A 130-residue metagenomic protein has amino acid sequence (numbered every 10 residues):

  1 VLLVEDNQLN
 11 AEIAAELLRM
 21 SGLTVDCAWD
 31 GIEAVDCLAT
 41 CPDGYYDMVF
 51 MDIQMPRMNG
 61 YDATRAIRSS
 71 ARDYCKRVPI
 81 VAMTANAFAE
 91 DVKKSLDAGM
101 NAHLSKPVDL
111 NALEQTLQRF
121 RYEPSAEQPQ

Functional and structural regions predicted by a protein language model:
V1-Q130: C-terminal compact regulatory domains
